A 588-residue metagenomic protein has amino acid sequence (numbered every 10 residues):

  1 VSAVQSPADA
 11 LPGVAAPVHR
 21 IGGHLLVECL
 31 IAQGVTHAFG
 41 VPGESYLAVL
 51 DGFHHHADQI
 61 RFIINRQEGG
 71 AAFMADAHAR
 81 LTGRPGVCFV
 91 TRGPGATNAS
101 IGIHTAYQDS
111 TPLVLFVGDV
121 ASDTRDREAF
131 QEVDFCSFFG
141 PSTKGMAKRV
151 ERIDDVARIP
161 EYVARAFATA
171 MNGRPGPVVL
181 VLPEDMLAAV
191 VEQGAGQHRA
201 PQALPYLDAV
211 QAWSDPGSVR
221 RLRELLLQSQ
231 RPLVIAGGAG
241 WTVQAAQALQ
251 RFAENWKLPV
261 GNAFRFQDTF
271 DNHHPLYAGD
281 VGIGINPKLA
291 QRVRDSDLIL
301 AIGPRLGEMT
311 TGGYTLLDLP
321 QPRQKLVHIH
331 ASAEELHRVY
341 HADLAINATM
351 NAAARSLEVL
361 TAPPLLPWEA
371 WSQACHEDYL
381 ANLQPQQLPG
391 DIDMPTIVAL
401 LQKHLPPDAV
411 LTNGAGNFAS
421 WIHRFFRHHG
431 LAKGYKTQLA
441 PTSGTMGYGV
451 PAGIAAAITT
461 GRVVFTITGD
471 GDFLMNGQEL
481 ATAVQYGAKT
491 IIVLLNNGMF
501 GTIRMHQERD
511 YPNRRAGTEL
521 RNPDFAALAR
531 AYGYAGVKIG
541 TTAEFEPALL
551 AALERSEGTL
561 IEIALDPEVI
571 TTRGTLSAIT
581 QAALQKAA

Functional and structural regions predicted by a protein language model:
S2-P17, A157, E224, R323-A419 (+2 more regions): Phosphate/pyrophosphate-binding active-site segments
V4, L25-V35, A77-G83, T169-R174 (+6 more regions): Glycine-rich phosphate/diphosphate-binding loops that line cofactor/substrate pockets in enzymes
Q5-P7, L11, V117-E161, E184 (+3 more regions): Glycine-rich, acidic loop regions that bind phosphate or pyrophosphate groups
P17, R165, T169-Q228, P363: Conformationally flexible catalytic loops at phosphate/diphosphate-handling active centers
G23-V27, I31-Q33, V41-E44, V49-H54 (+2 more regions): Active-site diphosphate/adenylate-binding microenvironment
L30, T36-G40, I60-I63, L81-V120 (+4 more regions): A short, small-residue-rich loop immediately preceding and capping a beta-strand
V41-G43, F62-F73, C88-G95, D154-A157 (+7 more regions): Active-site nucleophile and cofactor-binding loops and adjacent substrate-binding regions of central metabolic enzymes
F116, T124-V133, L276, I283 (+5 more regions): Thiamine diphosphate
